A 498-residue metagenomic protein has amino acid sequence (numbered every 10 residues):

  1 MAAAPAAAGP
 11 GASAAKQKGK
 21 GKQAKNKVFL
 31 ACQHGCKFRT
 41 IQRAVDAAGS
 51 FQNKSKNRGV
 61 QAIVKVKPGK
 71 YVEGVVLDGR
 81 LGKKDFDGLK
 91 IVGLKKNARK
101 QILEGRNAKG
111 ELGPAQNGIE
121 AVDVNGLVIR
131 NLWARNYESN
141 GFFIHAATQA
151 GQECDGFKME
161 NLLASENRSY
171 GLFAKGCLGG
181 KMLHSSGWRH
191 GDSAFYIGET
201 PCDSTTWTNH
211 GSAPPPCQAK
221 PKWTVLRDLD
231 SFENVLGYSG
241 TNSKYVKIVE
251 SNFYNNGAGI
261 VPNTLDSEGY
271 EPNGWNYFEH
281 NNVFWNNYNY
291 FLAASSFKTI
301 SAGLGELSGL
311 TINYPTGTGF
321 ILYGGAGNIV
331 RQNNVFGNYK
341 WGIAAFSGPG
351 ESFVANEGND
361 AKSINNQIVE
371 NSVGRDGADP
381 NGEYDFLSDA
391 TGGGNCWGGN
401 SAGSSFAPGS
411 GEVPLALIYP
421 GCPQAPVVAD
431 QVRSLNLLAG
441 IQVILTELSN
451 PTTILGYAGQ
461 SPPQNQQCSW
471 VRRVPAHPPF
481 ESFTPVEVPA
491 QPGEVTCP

Functional and structural regions predicted by a protein language model:
P5-Q52: Right-handed parallel beta-helix/beta-solenoid
K25-V28, C32-R39, Q61-I63, G74 (+1 more regions): Right-handed parallel beta-helix/beta-spiral solenoid domain characteristic of secreted/periplasmic
I41-N57, V72-K83, P216, V249 (+1 more regions): Short, T/G/N/S-enriched strand-turn elements that build extracellular solenoid repeat scaffolds
N53-S55, Y71-L77, R106-N117, E138-I144 (+11 more regions): Short glycine/acidic-rich loop motifs that flank beta-strands on beta-rich extracellular proteins
G69-K70, K95-A98, G403: Acidic glycine-/aspartate-rich tracts in secreted/extracellular proteins
G88-L94, N125-N136, E153-Y170, L178-L236 (+6 more regions): Right-handed parallel beta-helix
Y288-T318: Flexible internal linker/loop segments at domain or repeat junctions
T299, L310, E351-F353, A361-P498: Acidic, glycine- and Ser/Thr-rich low-complexity intrinsically disordered tracts in extracellular/secreted proteins
